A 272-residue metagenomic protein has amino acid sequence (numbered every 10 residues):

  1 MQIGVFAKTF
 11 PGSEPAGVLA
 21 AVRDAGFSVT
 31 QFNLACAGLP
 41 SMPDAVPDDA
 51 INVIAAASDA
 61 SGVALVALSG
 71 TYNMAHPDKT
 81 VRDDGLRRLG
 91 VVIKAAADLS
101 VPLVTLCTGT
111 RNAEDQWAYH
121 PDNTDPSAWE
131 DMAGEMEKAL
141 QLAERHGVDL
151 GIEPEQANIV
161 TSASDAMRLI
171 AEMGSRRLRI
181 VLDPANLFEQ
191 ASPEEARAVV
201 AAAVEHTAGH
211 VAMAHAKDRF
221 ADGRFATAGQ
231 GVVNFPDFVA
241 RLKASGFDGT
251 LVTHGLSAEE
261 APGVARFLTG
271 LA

Functional and structural regions predicted by a protein language model:
M1-G4, P11-S28, D59, S100 (+2 more regions): Histidine-acidic metal/acid-base catalytic patches
M1-I3, G62-V66, L86: Transmembrane beta-strand segments of Gram-negative outer membrane beta-barrel proteins
G4-K8, Q31-N33, V66-T71, V104-C107 (+4 more regions): A cross-family glycoside hydrolase active-site/sugar-binding cleft signature
T9-P11, C36-M42, T71-A75, E155-N158 (+2 more regions): Short histidine/acidic/glycine/proline-rich micro-motifs that form metal- and phosphate-coordinating active-site loops
A16-G17, N52, A57-A60, H76-I180: Active-site acidic/histidine proton-transfer and metal-coordination neighborhood in alpha/beta enzyme cores
N33-A55, T110-E114: Glycine-rich, proline-tolerant flexible connector loops at the mouths of alpha/beta enzymes
A37-M42, M74-D78, A113-W117, D122 (+2 more regions): A short acidic, helix-capping loop that chelates divalent metal ions and anchors anionic groups
P43, P47, V81, G85 (+7 more regions): Residue-level preference for long, well-ordered alpha-helices that form the structural scaffold of enzyme catalytic
